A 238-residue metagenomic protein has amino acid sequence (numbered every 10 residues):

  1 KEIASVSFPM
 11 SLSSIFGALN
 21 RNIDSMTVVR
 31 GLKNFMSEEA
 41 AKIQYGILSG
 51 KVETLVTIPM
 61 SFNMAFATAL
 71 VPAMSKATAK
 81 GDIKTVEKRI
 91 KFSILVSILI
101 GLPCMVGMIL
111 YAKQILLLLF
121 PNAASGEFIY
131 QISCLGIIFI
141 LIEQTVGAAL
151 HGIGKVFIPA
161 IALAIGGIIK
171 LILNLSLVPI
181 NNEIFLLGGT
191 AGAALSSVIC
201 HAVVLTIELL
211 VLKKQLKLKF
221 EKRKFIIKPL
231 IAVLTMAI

Functional and structural regions predicted by a protein language model:
K1, F157, G167-L205, I238: Membrane-interface helix-loop junctions in multi-pass transport and translocation proteins
I3-A4, S49, D82-L99, P103-Y111 (+1 more regions): Interfacial transmembrane-helix starts/ends
P9, F16, A41-N63, L95-V96: Alpha-helical transmembrane segments of polytopic membrane transporters and translocases
S14, K224-I238: Transmembrane alpha-helical segments of multi-pass transport proteins
M60-K80, K84-E87: Helix-loop junctions and terminal segments of transmembrane helices in multi-pass membrane transport/translocation
K91, M108-I138, L187: Interfacial segments at transmembrane-helix termini and the short loops linking adjacent helices
L135-I165, L175: Membrane-interface junctions at transmembrane-helix termini in multi-pass inner-membrane proteins
V146-K155, E208-I226: Alpha-helical transmembrane segments
